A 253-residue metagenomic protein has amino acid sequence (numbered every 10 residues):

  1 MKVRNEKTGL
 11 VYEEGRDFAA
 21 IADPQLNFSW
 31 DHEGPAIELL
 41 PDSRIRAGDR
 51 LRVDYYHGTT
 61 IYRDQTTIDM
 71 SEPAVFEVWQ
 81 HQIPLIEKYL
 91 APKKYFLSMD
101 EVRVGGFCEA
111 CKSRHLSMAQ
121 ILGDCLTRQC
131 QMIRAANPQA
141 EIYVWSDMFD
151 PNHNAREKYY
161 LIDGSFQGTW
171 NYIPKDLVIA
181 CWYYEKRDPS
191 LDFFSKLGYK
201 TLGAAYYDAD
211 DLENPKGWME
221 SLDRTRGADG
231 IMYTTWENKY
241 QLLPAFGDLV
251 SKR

Functional and structural regions predicted by a protein language model:
M1, F76-P84, K88, K93 (+1 more regions): Substrate-binding groove of N-acetylhexosamine-processing glycoside hydrolases
K2-R63: Surface-exposed interaction regions enriched in Ser/Thr/Asp/Glu that occur as long low-complexity tracts or repetitive
R46-G48, T59-K93: N-terminal catalytic cores of secreted or lumenal carbohydrate-active enzymes
D54-Y56, V102, I162-G164: Short hydrophobic/aromatic-rich motifs at helix boundaries and adjacent loops
H57, E101-R103, S146-M148: A mature extracytoplasmic/lumenal domain signature
T60-Y62, R103-E109: Short acidic/His/Gly/Ser-rich catalytic and metal-binding motifs that mark active-site loops of diverse hydrolases
I68-S71, K112-S117: Surface-exposed cleft-lining segments at the edges of enzyme active sites
